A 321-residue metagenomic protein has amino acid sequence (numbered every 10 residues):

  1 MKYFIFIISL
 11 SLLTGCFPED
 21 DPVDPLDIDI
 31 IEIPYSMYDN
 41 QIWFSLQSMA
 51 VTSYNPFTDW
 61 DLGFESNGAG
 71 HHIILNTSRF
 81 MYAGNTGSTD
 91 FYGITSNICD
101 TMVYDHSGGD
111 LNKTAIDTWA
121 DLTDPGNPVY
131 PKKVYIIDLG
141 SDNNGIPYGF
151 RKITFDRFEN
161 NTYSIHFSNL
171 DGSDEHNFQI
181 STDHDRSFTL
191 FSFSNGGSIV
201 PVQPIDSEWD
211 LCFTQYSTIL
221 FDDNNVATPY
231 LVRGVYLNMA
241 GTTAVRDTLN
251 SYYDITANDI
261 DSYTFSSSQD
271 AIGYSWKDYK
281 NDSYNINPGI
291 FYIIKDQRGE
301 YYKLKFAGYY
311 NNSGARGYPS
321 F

Functional and structural regions predicted by a protein language model:
M1-F4: Positively charged n-region of N-terminal signal peptides that target proteins for export
F6-L10: Hydrophobic helical h-region of N-terminal Sec-dependent signal peptides in bacterial secretory/periplasmic proteins
L12-G15: C-terminal motif of bacterial Sec signal peptides marking the signal peptidase cleavage site
F17-F321: Surface-exposed, beta-sheet-biased, low-hydrophobicity segments with strongly acidic/polar composition
